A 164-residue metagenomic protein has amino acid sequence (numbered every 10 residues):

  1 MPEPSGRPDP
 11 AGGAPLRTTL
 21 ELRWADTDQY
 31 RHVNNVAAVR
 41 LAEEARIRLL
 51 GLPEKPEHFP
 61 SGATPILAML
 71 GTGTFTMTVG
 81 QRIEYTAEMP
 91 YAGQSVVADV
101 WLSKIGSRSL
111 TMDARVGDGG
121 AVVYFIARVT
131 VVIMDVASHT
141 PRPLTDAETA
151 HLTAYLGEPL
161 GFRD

Functional and structural regions predicted by a protein language model:
M1-V97, S103-D164: Terminal targeting signals and extreme-terminal segments of soluble enzymes
